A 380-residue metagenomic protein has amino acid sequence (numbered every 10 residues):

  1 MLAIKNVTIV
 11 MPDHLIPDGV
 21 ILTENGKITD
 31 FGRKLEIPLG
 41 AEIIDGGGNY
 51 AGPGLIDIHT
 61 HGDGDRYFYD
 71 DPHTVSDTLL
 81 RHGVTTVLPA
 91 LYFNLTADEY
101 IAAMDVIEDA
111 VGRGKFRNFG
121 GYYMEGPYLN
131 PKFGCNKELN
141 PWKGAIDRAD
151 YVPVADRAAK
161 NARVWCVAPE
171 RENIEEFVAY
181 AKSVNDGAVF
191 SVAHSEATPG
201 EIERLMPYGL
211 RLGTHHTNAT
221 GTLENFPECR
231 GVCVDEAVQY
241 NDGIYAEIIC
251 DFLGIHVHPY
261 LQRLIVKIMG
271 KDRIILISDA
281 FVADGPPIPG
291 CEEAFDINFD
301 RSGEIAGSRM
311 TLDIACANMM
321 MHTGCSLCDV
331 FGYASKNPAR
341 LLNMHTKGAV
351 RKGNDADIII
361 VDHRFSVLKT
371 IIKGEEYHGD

Functional and structural regions predicted by a protein language model:
M1-I37, I371: N-terminal metal-binding scaffold of metallo-dependent hydrolase/deaminase domains
L35-A51: Active-site metal-binding motif and surrounding structural segment of the metallo-beta-lactamase
G46-A102: Metal-associated gating/positioning segment near the N- to mid-region
G48, H59, M124, G213 (+2 more regions): Conserved, mostly hydrophobic/aromatic
G54, T78-L88, P131-A159, R204-Y245 (+2 more regions): Active-site gating loops and adjacent loop-to-helix segments of metal-dependent hydrolytic enzymes
A103-G126, K132-A197: Metal-dependent enolase-superfamily TIM-barrel catalytic cores that perform enediolate-based chemistry
D156-D284, F299: Active-site core of metal-dependent hydrolases
C233-E247, V266-N354, I358-V361: His/Asp/Glu-enriched, well-ordered alpha-helical/loop segment that forms or immediately abuts the divalent-metal
